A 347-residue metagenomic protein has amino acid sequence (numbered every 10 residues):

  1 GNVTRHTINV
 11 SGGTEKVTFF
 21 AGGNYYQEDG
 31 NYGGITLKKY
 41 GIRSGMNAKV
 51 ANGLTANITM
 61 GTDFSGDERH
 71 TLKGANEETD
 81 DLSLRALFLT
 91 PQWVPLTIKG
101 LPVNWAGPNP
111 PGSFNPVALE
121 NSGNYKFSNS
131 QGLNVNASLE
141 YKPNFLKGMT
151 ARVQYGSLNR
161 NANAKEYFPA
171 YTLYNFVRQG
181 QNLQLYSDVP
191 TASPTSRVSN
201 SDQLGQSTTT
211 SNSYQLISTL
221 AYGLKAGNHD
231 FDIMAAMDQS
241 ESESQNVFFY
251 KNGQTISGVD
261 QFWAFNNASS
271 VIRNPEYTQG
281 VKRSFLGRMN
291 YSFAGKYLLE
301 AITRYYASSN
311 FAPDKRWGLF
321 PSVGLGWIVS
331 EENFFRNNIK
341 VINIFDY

Functional and structural regions predicted by a protein language model:
G1, G30-L37, G41, G45-N134 (+2 more regions): Surface-exposed loop/interface segments of Gram-negative outer-membrane beta-barrel transport/assembly proteins
G1-G34, H70-G74: Residues embedded in well-ordered regular secondary structure
I8-G12, I42-A48, V135-Y141, S218-Y222 (+3 more regions): Residues on the lipid-exposed face of transmembrane beta-strands in outer-membrane beta-barrel proteins
N9, F20-G22, R69, R152 (+3 more regions): Structured core elements
V10-E15, K251-S257, N290: Short glycine/proline-enriched loop/turn "hinge" motifs that connect secondary-structure elements and lie
G13-K16, A48-N52, Y141-F145, L224-G227 (+2 more regions): Outer-membrane beta-barrel strand-turn architecture
N24-E28, A51, T59-D63, G156-L158 (+6 more regions): An acidic- and aromatic-residue-enriched active-site/binding cleft used to recognize and process polar
N159, Y167, D260-S322: Signature of Gram-negative outer-membrane beta-barrel scaffolds
